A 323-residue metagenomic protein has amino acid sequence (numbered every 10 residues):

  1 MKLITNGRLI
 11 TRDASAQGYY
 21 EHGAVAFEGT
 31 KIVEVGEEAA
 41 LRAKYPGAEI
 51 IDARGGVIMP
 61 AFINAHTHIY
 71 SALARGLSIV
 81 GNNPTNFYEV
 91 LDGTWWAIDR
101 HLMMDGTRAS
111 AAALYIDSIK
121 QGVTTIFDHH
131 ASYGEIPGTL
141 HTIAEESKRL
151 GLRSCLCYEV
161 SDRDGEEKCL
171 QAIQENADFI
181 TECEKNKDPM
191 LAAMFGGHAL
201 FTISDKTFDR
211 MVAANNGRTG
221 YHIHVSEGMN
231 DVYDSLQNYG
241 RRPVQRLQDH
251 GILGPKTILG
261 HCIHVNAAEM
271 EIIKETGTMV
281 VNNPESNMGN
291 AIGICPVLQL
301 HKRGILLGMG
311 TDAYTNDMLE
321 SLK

Functional and structural regions predicted by a protein language model:
M1-K44, G56-I58: N-terminal metal-binding scaffold of metallo-dependent hydrolase/deaminase domains
K2-N6, R42-E89, D105, A112 (+1 more regions): Replace "His-x-His-based motif
L73-T107, D164-G165, M229-K256, T276-M279: Active-site gating loops and adjacent loop-to-helix segments of metal-dependent hydrolytic enzymes
L77-H129, G134-L152, I173-K187: Alpha-helical scaffold segments that flank or form the walls of functional sites
H130-I263: Metal-coordinating catalytic core of metallo-dependent amide/deamination hydrolases
G151, N215-G220, I252-P255, I272-V281 (+1 more regions): Glycine-enriched alpha-helix->loop->beta-strand junction motifs that scaffold or abut catalytic
M229-R241, E269-K274, A291-L300, T315-K323: Histidine/acidic-residue-rich catalytic or RNA/ligand-binding cores of hydrolases and nuclease-related proteins
D249-K256, L298-K323: His/Asp/Glu-enriched, well-ordered alpha-helical/loop segment that forms or immediately abuts the divalent-metal
